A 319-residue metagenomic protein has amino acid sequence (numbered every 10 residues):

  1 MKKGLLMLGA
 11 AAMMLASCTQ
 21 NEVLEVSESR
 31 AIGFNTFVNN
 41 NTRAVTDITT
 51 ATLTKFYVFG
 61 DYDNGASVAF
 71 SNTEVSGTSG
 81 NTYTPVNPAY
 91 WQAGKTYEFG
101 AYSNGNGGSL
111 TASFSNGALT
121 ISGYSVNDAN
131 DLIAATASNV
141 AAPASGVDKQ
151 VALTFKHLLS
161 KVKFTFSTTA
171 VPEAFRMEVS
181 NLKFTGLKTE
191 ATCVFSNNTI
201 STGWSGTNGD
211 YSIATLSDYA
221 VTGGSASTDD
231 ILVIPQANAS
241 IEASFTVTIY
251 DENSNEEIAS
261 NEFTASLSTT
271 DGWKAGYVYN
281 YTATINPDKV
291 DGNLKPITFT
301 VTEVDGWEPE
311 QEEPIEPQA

Functional and structural regions predicted by a protein language model:
K2-A319: Sec-type signal peptide cleavage vicinity
